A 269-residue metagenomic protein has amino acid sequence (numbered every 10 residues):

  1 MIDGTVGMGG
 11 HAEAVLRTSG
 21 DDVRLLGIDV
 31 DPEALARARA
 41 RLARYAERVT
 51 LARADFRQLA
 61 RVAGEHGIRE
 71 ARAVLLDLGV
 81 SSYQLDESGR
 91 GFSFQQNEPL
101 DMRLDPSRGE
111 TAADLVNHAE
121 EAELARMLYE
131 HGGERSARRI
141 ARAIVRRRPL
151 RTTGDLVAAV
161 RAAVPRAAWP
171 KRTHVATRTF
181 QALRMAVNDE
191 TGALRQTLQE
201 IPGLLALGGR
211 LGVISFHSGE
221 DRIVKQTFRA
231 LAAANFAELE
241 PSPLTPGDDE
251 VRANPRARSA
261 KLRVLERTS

Functional and structural regions predicted by a protein language model:
M1-S269: S-adenosyl-L-methionine-dependent methyltransferase catalytic core, i.e., the SAM/SAH-binding region
